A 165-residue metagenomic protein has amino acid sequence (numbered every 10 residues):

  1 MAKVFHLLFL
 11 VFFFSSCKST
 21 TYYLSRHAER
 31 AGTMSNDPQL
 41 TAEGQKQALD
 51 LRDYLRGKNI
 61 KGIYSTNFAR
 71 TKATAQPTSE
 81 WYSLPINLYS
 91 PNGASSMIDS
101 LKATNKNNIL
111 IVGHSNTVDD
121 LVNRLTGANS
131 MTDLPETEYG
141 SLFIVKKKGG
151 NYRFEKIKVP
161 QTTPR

Functional and structural regions predicted by a protein language model:
A2-L8: Sec-dependent signal peptide recognition, specifically the positively charged N-region followed immediately by
F9, G113: A conserved hydrophobic position in a structured secondary element of the catalytic/binding core that shapes
F13-S16: C-terminal motif of bacterial Sec signal peptides marking the signal peptidase cleavage site
S19-K106, V118-L121, A128-M131, P135-L142 (+2 more regions): Active-site-proximal alpha-helix that buttresses catalytic centers in soluble enzyme cores
N108-V112: Periplasmic-binding protein-like
